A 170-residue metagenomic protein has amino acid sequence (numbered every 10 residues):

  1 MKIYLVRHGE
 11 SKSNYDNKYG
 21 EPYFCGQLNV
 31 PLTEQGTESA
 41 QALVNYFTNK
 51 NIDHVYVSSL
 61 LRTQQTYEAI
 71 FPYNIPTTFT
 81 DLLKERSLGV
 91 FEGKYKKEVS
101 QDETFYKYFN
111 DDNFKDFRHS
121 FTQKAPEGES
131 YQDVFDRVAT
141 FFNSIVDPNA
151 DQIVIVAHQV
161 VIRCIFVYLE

Functional and structural regions predicted by a protein language model:
M1-I52: An N-terminal RHG(E/S)-centered segment typical of histidine phosphatases
H8, L82, H158: Cofactor-binding loop segments of dinucleotide-utilizing enzymes, especially the Rossmann-like FAD- and NAD(P)+-binding
S13-Y15, Q64, D136-E170: Active-site-adjacent alpha-helix immediately C-terminal to a catalytic or transition-state-stabilizing loop
N14-Y19, G89-G93, V167-Y168: Short aromatic-enriched loop/helix-cap "lid" or pocket-rim segments at secondary-structure transitions that line
T33, T37, L60, Y131 (+1 more regions): Amphipathic, non-transmembrane alpha-helical scaffold segments
Q41-Y108: Phosphate-coordination/substrate-recognition cap region in phosphate-metabolizing enzymes
F109-D133: Short glycine/proline- and acidic residue-enriched helix-loop micro-motifs that form flexible lids or anion-recognition
